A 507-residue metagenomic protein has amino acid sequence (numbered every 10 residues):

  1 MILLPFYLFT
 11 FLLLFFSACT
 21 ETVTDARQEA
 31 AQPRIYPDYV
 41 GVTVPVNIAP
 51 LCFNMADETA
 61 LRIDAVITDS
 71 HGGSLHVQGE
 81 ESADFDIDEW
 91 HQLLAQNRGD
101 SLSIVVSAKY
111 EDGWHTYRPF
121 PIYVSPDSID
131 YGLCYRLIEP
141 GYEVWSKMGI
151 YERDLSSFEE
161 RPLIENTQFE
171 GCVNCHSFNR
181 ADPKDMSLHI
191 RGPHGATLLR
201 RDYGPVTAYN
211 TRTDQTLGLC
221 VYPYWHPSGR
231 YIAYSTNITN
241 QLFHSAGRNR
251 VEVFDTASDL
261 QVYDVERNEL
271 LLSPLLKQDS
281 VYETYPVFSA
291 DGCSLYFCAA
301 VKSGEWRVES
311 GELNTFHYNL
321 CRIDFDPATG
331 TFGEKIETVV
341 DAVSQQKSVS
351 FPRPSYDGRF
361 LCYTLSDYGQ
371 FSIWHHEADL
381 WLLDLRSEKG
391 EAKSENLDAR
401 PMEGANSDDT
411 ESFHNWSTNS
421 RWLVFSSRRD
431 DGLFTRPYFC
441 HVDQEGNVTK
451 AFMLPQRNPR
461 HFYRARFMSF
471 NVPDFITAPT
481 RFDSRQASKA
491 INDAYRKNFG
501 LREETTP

Functional and structural regions predicted by a protein language model:
M1-Y7: Bacterial N-terminal signal peptides that target proteins for export
Y7-S17: Bacterial N-terminal signal peptides
C19-P507: Sequence signature of WD/YWTD-type beta-propeller architectures
